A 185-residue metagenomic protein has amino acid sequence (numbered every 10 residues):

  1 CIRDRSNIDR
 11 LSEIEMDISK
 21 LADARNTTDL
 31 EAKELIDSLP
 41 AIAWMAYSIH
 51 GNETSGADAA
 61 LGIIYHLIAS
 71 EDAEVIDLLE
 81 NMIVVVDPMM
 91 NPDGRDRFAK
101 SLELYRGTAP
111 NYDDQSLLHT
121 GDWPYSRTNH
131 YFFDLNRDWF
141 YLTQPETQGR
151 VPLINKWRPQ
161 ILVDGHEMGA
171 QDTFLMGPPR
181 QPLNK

Functional and structural regions predicted by a protein language model:
R3-S6, E13-A22, L30-P40, A59-A60 (+3 more regions): Surface-exposed loop and adjacent secondary-structure segments within mature catalytic domains
M45-A46: Short hydrophobic beta-strand that contains or immediately precedes a catalytic carboxylate
H50: Conserved phosphate/anionic-ligand binding catalytic regions in large, soluble enzymes, centered on
D58-H66, G149: Short amphipathic alpha-helical face segments that pack within enzyme cores and frequently flank/anchor catalytic
I64-E80: Flexible, small-residue-rich helix->loop connector segments that border functional cores
I154-D164: Proline-aspartate-enriched helix->loop->beta-strand connector
